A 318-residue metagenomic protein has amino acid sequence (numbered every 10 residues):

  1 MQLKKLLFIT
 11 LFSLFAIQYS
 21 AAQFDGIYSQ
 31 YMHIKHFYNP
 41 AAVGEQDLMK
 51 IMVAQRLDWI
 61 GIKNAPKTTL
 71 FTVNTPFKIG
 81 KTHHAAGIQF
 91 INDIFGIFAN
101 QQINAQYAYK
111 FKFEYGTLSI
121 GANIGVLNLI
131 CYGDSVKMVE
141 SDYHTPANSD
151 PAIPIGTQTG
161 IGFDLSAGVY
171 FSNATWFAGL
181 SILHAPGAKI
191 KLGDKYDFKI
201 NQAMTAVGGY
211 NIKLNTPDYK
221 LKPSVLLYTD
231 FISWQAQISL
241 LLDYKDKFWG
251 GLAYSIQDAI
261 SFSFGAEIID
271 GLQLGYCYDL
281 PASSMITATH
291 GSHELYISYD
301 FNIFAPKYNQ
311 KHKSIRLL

Functional and structural regions predicted by a protein language model:
M1-L3: N-terminal secretory signal peptides that target proteins for export/translocation
K5-A16: Sec-dependent N-terminal signal peptides
A16-I17, Y196: Hydrophobic alpha-helical membrane context
I17-Q23: Bacterial Sec-dependent signal peptides at the C-terminal "C-region" and cleavage site
Q23-L318: Subset of outer-membrane beta-barrel
